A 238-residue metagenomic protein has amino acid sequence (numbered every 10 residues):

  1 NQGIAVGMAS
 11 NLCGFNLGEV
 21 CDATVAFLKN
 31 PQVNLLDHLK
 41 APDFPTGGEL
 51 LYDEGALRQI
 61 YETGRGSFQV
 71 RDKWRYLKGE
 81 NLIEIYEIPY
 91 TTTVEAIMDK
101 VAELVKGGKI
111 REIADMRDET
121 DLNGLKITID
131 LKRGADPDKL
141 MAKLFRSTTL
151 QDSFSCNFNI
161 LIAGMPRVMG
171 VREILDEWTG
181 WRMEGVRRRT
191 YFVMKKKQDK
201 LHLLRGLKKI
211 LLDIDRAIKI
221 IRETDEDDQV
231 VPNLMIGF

Functional and structural regions predicted by a protein language model:
N1-Q2: Short, hydrophobic/aliphatic alpha-helical segments
V6-F68, E95: Conserved glycine-bearing catalytic or ligand-binding loops at nucleotide- and phosphate-handling centers of large
V20, I97-K100, L140-M141: Hydrophobic side chains in well-ordered alpha-helices
L39-K40, L50, E54-R58, E103-K106 (+3 more regions): N-terminal non-catalytic structural scaffold regions of very large proteins
R65-R75, G107-D115, L212: Short amphipathic beta-strand starts and helix->beta connectors
L77-I83: Gly-rich Lys/Arg/Thr-decorated short loops/hinges at beta-loop-alpha junctions or inter-strand turns that position
E80, P89-Y90, I110-F238: Long, charged, helix-rich clamp/arm modules that form nucleic acid-engaging surfaces of large nucleic-acid-processing
Y86-R111: A short, contiguous, amphipathic alpha-helix enriched in charged residues
